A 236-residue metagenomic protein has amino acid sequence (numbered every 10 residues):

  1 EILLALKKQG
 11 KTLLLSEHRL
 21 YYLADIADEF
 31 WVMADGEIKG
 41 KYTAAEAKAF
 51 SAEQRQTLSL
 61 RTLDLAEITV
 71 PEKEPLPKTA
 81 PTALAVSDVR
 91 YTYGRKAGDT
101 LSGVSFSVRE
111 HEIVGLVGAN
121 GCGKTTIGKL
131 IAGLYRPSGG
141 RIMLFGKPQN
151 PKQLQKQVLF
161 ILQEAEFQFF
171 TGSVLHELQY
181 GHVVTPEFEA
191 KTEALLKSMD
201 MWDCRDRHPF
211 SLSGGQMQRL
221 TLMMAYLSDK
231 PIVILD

Functional and structural regions predicted by a protein language model:
E17-H18: H-loop/switch region of ABC-family ATPase nucleotide-binding domains
E37-L60: Conserved beta-strand-loop-alpha-helix hinge in the C-terminal portion of ABC ATPase nucleotide-binding domains
V117-A119: The feature captures the beta-strand-to-loop junction immediately N-terminal to the Walker
A132: Helix-to-loop junction immediately C-terminal to a conserved catalytic motif
G140-L154: Conserved ABC transporter NBD signature motif
E187-C204: Conserved ABC ATPase "signature" region
H208-L212: Conserved ABC ATPase signature
